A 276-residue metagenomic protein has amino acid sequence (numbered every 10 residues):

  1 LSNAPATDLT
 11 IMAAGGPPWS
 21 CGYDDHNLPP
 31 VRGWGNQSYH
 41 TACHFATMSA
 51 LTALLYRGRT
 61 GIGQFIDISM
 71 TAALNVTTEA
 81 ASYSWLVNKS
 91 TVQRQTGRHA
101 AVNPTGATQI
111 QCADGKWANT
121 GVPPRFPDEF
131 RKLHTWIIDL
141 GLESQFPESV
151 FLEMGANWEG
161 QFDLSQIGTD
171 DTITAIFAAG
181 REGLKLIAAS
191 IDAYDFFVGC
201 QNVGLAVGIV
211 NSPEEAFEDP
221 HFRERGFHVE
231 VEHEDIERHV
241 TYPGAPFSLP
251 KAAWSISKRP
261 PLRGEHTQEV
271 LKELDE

Functional and structural regions predicted by a protein language model:
L1-T135: Active-site-adjacent "lid/gating" segments in soluble enzymes
Y39-C43, T47, N103, F126 (+8 more regions): Generic structural signal for well-ordered, non-membrane alpha-helical segments in soluble metabolic enzymes
W85-R94, D219-E234: Short, surface-exposed loop/helix-turn segments at secondary-structure junctions that function as lids/hinges flanking
C112-V203, V207: Aromatic-enriched alpha-helical interface/lid elements that frame and gate functional surfaces
G115-W117, P124-F126, E214-E215, E234-I236 (+2 more regions): Short, glycine-/Ser/Thr-/acidic-enriched flexible segments
Q201-F222: Conserved PLP cofactor-binding pocket of PLP-dependent enzymes
H233-E276: Flexible, small-/acidic-enriched active-site or ligand-binding loops
